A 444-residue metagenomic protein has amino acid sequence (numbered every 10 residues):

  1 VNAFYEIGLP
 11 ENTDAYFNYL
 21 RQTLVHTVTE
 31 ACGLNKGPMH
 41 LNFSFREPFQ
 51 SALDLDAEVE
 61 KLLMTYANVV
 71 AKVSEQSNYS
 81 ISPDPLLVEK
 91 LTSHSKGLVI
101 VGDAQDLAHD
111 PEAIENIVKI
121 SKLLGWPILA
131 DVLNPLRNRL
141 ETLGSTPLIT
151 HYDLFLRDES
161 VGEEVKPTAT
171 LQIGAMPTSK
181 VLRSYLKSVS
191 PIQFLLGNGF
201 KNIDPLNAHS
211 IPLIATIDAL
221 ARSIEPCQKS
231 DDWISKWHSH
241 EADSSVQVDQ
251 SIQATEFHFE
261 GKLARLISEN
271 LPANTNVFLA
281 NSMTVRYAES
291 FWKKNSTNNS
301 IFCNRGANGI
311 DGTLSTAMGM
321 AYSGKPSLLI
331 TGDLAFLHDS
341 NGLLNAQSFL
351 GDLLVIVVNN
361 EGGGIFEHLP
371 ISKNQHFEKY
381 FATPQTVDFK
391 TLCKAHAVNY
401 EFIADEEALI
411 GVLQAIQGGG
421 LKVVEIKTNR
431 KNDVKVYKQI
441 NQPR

Functional and structural regions predicted by a protein language model:
V1, W292-R444: Thiamine diphosphate
V1-D14, Y19-R21, V25-N42, E47 (+5 more regions): Conserved thiamine diphosphate
V1-Q22, T27, D131-E241, L369-P370: Glycine-rich, acidic loop regions that bind phosphate or pyrophosphate groups
G8, H40-S44, I100-G102, Q172-G174 (+5 more regions): Short beta-strand segments
V28-N35, D84-L98, I120, E164-V165 (+3 more regions): Glycine-rich phosphate/diphosphate-binding loops that line cofactor/substrate pockets in enzymes
L34-S80, L413-R444: Glycine/aspartate-rich loop-and-adjacent alpha/beta segment that forms the canonical ThDP
V101-F194, T297-G324, L337-N341, A404-D405: Glycine-rich, anion-gripping cofactor-binding loops and their flanking helix/strand elements in enzyme active sites
S239-G324: Active-site diphosphate/adenylate-binding microenvironment
